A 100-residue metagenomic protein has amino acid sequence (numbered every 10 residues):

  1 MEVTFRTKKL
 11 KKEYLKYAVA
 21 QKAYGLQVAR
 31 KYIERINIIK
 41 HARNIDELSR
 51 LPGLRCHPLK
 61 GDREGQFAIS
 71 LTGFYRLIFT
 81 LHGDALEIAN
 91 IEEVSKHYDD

Functional and structural regions predicted by a protein language model:
M1-I36: Arg/Lys-rich, positively charged N-terminal/basic patches that mediate binding to nucleic acids
R6, V28, Y32-R35, R55 (+2 more regions): Amphipathic alpha-helical interface surfaces
I39: Conserved phosphate-interacting/catalytic interface
R43-F67: A short, surface-exposed loop/turn module that caps and links secondary-structure elements
K60, F67-D100: Enriched for short, Lys/Arg-rich terminal
